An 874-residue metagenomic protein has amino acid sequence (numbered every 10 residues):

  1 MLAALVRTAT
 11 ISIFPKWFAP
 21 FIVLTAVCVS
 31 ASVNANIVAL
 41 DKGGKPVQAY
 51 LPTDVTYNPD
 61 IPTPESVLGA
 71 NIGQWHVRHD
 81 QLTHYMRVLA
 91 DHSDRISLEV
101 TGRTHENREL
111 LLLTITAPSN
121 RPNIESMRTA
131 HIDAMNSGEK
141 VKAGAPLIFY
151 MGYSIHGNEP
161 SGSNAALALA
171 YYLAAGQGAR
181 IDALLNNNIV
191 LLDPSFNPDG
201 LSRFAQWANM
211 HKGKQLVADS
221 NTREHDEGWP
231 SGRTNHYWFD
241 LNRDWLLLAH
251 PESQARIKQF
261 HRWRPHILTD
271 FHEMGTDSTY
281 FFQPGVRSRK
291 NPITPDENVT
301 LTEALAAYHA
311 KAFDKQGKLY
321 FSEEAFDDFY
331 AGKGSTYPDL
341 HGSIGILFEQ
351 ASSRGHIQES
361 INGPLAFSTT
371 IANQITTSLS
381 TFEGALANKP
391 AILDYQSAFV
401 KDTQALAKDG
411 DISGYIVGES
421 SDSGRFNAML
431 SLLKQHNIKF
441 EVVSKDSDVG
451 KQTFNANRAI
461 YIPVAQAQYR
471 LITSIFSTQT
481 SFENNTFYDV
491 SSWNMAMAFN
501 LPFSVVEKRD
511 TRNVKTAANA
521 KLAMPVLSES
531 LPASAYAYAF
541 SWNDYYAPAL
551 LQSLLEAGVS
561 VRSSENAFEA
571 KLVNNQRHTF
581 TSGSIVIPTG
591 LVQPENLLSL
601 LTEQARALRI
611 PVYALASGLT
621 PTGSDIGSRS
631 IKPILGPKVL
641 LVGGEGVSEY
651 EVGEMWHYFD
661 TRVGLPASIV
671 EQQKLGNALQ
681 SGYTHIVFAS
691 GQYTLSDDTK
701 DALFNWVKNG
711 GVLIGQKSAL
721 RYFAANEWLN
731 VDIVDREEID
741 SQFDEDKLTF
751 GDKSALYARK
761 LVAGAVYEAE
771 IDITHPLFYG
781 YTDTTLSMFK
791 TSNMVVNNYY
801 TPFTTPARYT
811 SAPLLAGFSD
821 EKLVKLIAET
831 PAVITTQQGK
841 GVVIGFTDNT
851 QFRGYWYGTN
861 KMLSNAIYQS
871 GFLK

Functional and structural regions predicted by a protein language model:
M1-P15: N-terminal secretory signal peptides that target proteins for export/translocation
I11-T25: Sec-dependent N-terminal signal peptides
A26-S30: N-terminal signal peptide c-region/cleavage motif recognized by signal peptidases
A31-A35: Boundary at the C-terminal end of the N-terminal hydrophobic targeting segment
N36-P160, N164-N188, Y237, R243 (+7 more regions): Intrinsic-disorder/low-complexity accessory segments
A170, N187-M210: Carboxylate/His-rich catalytic cores and anion/metal-binding grooves
P194-P198, A208, F271-T279, A719: Short, solvent-exposed turn/loop segments enriched in Gly/Ser/Thr/Pro and often Arg
F260-M274: Proline-aspartate-enriched helix->loop->beta-strand connector
